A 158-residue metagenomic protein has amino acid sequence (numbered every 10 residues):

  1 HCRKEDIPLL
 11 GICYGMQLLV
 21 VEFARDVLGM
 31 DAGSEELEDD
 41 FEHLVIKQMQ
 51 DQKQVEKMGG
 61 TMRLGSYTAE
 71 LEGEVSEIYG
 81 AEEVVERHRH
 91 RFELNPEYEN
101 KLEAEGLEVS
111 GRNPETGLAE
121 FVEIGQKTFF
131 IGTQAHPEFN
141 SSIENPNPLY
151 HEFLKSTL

Functional and structural regions predicted by a protein language model:
H1-I7, I12, R25-L158: Amide-donor transfer/coupling interface in amidating biosynthetic enzymes
Y14-M16: Active-site loop->helix "elbow" adjoining a glycine-rich segment at hydrolase catalytic centers
L19, A24: Conserved active-site segments centered on acidic
